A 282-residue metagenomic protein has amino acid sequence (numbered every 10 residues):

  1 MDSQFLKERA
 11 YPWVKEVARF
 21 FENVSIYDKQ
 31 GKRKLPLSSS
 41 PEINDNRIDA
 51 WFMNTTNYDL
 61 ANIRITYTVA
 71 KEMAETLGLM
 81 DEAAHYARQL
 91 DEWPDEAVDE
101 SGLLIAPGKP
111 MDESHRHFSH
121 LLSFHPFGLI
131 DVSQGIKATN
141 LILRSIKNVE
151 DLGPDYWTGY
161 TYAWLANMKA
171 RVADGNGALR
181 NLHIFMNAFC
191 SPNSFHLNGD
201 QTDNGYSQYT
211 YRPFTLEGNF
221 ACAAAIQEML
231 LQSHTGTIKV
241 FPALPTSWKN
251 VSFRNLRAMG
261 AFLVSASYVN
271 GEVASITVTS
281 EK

Functional and structural regions predicted by a protein language model:
S3, E8-Y11, N57-H234: Active-site core of glycosidic bond-cleaving carbohydrate-active enzymes
L6-R9, I26-P36, D81-H85, V240: Short, glycine/acidic-rich hinge or "gate" loops at secondary-structure transitions that mediate conformational
K15, S194, Q201-G205, Y209 (+3 more regions): Accessory carbohydrate-recognition regions in carbohydrate-active enzymes
E16-M73: Acidic/histidine-rich catalytic neighborhood
N23, P41-D45, M168, D174-G175 (+4 more regions): Flexible loop/turn segments at secondary-structure boundaries
F52, S114-R116, R254-R257: Short Gly/Pro-enriched turn/cap motifs at secondary-structure boundaries
P213-M259, L263-V264: Catalytic cores of secreted or luminal carbohydrate-active enzymes
A261-E281: Carbohydrate-binding surface patches
